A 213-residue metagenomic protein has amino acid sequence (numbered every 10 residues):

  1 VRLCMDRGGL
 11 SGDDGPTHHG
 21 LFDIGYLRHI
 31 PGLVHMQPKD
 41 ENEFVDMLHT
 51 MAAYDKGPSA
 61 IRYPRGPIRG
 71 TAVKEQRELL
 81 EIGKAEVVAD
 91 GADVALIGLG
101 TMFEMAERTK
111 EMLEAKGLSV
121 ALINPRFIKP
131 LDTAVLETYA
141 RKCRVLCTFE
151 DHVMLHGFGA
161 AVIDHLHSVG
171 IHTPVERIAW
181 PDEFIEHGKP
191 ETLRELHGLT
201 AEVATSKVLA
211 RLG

Functional and structural regions predicted by a protein language model:
V1, G32-L33: Short glycine-/polar-rich loops that comprise or flank the Walker A/P-loop and associated switch/sensor motifs
C4-G20, A53-G213: Thiamine diphosphate
D13-I30, Q37, E41-A52: Internal gly/pro-rich beta-alpha loop/helix module that stabilizes soluble enzyme cofactors or their anionic handles
I30-P31, I171: Short, structured coil segments at secondary-structure junctions
